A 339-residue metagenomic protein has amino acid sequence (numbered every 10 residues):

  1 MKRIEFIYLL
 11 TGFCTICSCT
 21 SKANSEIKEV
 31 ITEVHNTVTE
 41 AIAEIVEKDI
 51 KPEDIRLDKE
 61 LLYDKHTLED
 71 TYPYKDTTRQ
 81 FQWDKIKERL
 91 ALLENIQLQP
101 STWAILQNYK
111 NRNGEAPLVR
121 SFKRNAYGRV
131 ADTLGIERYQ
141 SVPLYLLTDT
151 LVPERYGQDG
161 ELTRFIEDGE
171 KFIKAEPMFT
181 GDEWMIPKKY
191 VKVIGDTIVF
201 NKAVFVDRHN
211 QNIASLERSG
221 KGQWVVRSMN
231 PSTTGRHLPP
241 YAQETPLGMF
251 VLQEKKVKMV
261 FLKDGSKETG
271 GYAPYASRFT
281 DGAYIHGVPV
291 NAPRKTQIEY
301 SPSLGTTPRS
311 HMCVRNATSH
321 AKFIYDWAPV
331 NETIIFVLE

Functional and structural regions predicted by a protein language model:
M1-F6: Bacterial N-terminal signal peptides that target proteins for export
I16-S18: C-terminal motif of bacterial Sec signal peptides marking the signal peptidase cleavage site
T20-K22: Bacterial signal peptide processing site
I31, H35-R112, P153-K192: SH3/SH3-like beta-barrel superfamily modules
I31-I50, R56-L57, L61-Y63, Y74 (+3 more regions): Exported/periplasmic cell-wall-interacting domains
G128-L144, P302-M312: Short, basic/aromatic beta-hairpin or loop at an interaction surface
L147-G157, V225: SH3/SH3-like (including bacterial SH3b) beta-barrel domains that bind proline-rich motifs or cell-wall ligands
P187-K295: Gly/Pro-biased beta-strand-loop elements
